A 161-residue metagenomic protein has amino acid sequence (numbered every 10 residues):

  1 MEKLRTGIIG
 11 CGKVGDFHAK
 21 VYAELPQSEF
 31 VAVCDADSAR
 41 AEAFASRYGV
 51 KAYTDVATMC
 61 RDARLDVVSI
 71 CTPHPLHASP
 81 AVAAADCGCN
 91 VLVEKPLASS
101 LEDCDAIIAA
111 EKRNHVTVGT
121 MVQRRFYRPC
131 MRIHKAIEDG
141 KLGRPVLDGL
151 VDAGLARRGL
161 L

Functional and structural regions predicted by a protein language model:
M1-Y48: N-terminal Rossmann-like dinucleotide-binding module
H18, V50-A110: Beta-loop-alpha module in the N-terminal Rossmann-like domain of NAD(P)-dependent dehydrogenases, especially those
V21, L25, F44-R47, V82-C87 (+2 more regions): Alpha-helical structural signal in soluble globular domains
Q27, R64, K141-R144: Glycine-centered tight turns that cap/initiate beta-strands
A32, A43, D66-V67, N90 (+1 more regions): Short, Asp-centered acidic motifs that coordinate Mg2+ and/or phosphate in catalytic or ligand-binding sites
A98-L160: A contiguous active-site-proximal alpha/beta segment in oxidoreductase catalytic domains
